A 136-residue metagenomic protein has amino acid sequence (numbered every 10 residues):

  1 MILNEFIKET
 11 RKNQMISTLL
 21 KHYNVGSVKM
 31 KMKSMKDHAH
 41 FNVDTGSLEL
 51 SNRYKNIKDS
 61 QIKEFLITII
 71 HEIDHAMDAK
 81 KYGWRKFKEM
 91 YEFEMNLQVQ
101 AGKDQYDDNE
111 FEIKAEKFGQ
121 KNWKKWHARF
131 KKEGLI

Functional and structural regions predicted by a protein language model:
L3-E9: Proteolytic processing junctions in secreted/extracellular precursors, especially proprotein convertase/trypsin-like
I7, K21-L50, Y54-I62: Catalytic zinc-binding patch centered on the HExxH motif and its immediate surroundings that defines zinc-dependent
T10-H22, Q100-D107: Membrane-proximal envelope and lipid/glycan-remodeling enzymes
G26, G83-W84, R129-E133: Short, polar/charged, Gly/Pro-enriched helix-capping and turn/loop motifs at alpha-helix termini and inter-helix linkers
K63, I67, A79-I113: Post-HEXXH active-site segment of zinc metalloproteases
I70-D78: Short active-site segment of divalent metal-dependent hydrolases/proteases that encodes the spacing between
Q98-I136: Long, well-structured alpha-helical subdomains associated with metal-dependent extracellular/ecto-lumenal hydrolases
